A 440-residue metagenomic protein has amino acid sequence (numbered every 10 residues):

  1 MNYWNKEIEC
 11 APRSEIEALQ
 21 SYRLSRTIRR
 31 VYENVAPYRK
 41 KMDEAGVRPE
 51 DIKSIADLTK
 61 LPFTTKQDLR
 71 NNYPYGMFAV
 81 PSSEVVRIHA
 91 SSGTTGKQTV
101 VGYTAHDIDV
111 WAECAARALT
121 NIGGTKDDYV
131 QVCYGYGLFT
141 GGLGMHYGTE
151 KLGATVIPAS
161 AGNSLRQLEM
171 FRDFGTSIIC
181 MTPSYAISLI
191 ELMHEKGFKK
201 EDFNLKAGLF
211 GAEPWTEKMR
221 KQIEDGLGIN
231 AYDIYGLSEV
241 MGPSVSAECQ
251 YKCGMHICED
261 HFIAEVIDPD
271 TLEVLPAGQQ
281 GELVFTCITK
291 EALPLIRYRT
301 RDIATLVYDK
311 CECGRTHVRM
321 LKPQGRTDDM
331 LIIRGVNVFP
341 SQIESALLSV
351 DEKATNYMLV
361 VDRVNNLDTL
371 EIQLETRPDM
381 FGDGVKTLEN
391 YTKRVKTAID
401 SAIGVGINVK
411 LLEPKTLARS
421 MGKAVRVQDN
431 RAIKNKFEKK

Functional and structural regions predicted by a protein language model:
M1-A90, G96-E113, R117-N121, N366-L374 (+4 more regions): Nucleotide 5′-phosphate-binding alpha/beta core
V31, S91-T94, V130, I179 (+4 more regions): Conserved S/T- and glycine-rich ATP-binding loop of Class I adenylate-forming
A105-A118, Y129-S188: AMP-binding/adenylate-forming
G124-D128: Short helix-loop-beta connector
Y129, K196-W215: Conserved helix-loop-beta element of the AMP-binding
I179, T289-I403, G422: AMP-binding/adenylate-forming catalytic core of the ANL superfamily
A186-N204, K221-D225: Adenylate-forming
K206, W215-K310: Conserved AMP-binding/adenylate-forming
